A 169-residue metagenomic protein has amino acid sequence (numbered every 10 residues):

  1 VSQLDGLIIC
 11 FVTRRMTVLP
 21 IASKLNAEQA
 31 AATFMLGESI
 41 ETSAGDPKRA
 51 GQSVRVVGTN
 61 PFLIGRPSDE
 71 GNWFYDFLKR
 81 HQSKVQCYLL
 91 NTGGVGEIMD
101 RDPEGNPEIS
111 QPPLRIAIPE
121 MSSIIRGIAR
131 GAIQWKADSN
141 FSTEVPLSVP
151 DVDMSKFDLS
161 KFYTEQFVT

Functional and structural regions predicted by a protein language model:
V1-T169: Conserved NTP phosphate-binding and transfer environment spanning the P-loop NTPase/kinase superfamily
